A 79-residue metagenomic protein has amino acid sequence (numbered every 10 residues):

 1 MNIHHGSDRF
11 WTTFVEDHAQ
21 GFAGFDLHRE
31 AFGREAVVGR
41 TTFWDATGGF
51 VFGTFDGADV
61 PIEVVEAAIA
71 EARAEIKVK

Functional and structural regions predicted by a protein language model:
M1-H4, D45-K79: Mixed-charge, Lys/Arg-enriched low-complexity segments
M1-R29: Negatively charged, low-complexity tracts enriched in Asp/Glu with abundant Ser/Thr
Q20-T54: A short, structured beta-strand/loop element
